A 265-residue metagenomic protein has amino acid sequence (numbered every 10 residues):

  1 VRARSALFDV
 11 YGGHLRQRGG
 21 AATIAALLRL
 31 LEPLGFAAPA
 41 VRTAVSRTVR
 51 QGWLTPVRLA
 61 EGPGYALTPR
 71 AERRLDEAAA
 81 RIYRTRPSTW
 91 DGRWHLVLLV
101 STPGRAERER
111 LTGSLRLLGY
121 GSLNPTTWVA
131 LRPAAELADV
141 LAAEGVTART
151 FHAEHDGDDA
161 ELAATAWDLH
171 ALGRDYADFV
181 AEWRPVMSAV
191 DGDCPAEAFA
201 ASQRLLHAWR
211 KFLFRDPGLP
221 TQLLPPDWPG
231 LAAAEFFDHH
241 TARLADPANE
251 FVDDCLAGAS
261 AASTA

Functional and structural regions predicted by a protein language model:
V1-G13, R70-R73: Short alpha-helical segments that sit at the start of domains
R18-L30: Short acidic, hydrophobic short linear motifs in intrinsically disordered regions
R42-S46, G62-P63, T112: Short, hydrophobic-biased segments on the C-terminal half of alpha helices that form "recognition helices"
V49-L59: A short, conserved structural fragment
L59-A80: Short, cationic-aromatic polyanion-contact patches
A80-L123: Amphipathic alpha-helical dimerization/coiled-coil segments that flank or bridge DNA-binding/regulatory modules
R105-G192: Mid-protein regulatory/catalytic core that forms ligand/cofactor-binding pockets and protein-protein interaction
A164-A265: C-terminal regulatory/effector modules of DNA-binding transcriptional regulators
